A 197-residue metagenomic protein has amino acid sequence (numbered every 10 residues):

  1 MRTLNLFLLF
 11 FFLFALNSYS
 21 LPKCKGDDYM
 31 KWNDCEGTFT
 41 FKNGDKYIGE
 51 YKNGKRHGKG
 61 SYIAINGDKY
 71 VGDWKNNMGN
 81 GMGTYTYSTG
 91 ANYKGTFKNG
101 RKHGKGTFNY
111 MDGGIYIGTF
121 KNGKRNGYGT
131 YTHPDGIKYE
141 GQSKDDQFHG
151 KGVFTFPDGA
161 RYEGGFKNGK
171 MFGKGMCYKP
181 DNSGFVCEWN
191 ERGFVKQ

Functional and structural regions predicted by a protein language model:
M1-L4: Positively charged n-region of N-terminal signal peptides that target proteins for export
F7-A15: Bacterial N-terminal signal peptides
A15-Q197: Glycine/tyrosine- and acidic-biased, solvent-exposed loop/turn segments at the edges of beta-strands
